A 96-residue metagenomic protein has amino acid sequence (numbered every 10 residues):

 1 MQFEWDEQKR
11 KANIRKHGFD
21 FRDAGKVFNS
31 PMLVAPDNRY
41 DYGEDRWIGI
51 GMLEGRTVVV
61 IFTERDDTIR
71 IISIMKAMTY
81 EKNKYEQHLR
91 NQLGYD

Functional and structural regions predicted by a protein language model:
M1-D96: Ribonuclease/tRNase effector modules and their secretory precursors
